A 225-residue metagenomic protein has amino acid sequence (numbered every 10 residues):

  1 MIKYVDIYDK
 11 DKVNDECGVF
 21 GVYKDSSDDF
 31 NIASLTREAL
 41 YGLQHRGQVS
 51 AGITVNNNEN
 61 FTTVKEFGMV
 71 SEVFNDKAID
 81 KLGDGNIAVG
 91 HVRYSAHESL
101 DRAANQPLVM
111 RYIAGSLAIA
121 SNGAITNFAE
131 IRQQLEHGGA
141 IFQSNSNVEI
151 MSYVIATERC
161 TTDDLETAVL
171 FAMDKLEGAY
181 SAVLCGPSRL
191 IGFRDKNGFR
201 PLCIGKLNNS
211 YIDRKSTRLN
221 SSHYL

Functional and structural regions predicted by a protein language model:
M1-R218: Conserved short alpha-helical segments that host acidic/polar catalytic motifs at enzyme active sites
L219-L225: Single conserved hydrophobic/aromatic residue that forms the stacking wall/gate of nucleotide- or nucleobase-binding
